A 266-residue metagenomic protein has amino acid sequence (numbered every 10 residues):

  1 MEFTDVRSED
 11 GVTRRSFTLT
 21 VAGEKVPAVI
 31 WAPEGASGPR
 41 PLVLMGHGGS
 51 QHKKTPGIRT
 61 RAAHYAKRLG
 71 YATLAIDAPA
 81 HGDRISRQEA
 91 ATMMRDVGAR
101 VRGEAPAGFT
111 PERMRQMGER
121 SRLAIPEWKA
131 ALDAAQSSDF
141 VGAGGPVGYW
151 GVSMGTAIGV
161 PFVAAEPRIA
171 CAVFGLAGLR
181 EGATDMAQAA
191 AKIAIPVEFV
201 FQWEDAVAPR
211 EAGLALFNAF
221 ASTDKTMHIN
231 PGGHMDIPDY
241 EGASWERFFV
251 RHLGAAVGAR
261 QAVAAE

Functional and structural regions predicted by a protein language model:
M1-G38: N-terminal cap/lid segment of alpha/beta-hydrolase-fold proteins
R40-G49, D77, L176, F201: The conserved beta1-alpha1 loop
G48-F140, M186: Serine-hydrolase catalytic machinery in alpha/beta-hydrolase-like enzymes
I58-R59, F162, D185-M186, I195 (+1 more regions): Short alpha-helix in the alpha/beta-hydrolase fold that links the catalytic acid
L123-K192: Primarily recognizes the serine-hydrolase "nucleophile elbow" in alpha/beta-hydrolase and SGNH/GDSL folds
R180-E181, W203-A208, M235-D236: Acidic catalytic loop of the alpha/beta-hydrolase fold
I193, F199-F201, D205: Short beta-strand/loop motif that positions the catalytic acidic residue of the alpha/beta-hydrolase fold
A215, S222-E266: C-terminal catalytic histidine-bearing segment of alpha/beta-hydrolase fold enzymes
